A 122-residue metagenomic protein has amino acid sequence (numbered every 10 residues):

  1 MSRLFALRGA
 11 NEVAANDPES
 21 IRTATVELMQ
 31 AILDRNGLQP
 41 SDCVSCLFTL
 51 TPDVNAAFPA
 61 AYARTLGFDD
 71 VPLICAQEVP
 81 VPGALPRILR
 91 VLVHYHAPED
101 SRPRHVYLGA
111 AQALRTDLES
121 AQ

Functional and structural regions predicted by a protein language model:
M1-Q122: Terminal domain-initiation and capping elements
